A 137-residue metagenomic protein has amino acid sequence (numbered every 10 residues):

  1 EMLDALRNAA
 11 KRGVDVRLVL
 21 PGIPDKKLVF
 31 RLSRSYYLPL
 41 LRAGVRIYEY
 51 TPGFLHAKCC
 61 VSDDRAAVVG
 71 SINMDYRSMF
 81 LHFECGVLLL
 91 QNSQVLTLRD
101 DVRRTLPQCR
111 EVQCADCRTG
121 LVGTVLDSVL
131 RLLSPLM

Functional and structural regions predicted by a protein language model:
E1-M137: PLD/PLD-like phosphodiesterase catalytic module centered on the HKD motif
